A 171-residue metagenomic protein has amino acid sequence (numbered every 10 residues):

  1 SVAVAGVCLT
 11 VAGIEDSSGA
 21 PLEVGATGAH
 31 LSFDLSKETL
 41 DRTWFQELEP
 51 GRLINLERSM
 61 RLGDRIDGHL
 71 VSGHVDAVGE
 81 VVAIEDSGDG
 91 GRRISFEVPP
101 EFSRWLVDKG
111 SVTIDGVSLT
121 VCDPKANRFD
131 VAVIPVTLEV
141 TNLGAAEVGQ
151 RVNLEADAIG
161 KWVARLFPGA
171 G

Functional and structural regions predicted by a protein language model:
S1-G171: Conserved loop->alpha-helix
